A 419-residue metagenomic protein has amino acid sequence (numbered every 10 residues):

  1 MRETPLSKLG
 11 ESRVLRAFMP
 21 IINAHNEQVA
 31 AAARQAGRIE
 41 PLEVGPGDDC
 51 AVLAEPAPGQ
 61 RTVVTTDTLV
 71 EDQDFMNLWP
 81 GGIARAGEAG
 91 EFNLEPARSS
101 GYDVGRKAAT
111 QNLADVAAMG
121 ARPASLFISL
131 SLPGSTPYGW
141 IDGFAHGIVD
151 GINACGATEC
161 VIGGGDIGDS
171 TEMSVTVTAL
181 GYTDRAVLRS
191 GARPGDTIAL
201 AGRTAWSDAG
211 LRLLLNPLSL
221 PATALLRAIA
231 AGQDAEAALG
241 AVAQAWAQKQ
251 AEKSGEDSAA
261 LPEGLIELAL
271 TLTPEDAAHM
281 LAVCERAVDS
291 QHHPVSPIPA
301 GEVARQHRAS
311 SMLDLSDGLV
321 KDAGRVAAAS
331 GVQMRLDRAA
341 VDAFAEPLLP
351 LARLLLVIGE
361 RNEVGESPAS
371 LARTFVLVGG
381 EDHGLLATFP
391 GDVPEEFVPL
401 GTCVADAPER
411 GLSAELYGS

Functional and structural regions predicted by a protein language model:
M1-R38, G59-Q60, I83-S100, P133-V161 (+5 more regions): Glycine-/charge-enriched secondary-structure boundary and capping motifs
G47, E55, V64-L69, S129-S131: Acidic/polar N-terminal loop/beta-strand segments that form early-domain functional surfaces
D49, D196, D382-L385: Short, surface-exposed beta-edge/turn micro-motifs
V52: Phosphate-centric recognition/catalysis
T62-M119: Active-site cofactor/substrate anionic-group-binding motifs, chiefly glycine- and Lys/Arg-rich phosphate-binding loops
T66-D67, L188-E302: Short, acidic (Asp/Glu-rich) active-site segment that either coordinates a divalent metal cofactor
R122-A224, T402: Glycine-rich anion-binding loops of enzyme active sites
